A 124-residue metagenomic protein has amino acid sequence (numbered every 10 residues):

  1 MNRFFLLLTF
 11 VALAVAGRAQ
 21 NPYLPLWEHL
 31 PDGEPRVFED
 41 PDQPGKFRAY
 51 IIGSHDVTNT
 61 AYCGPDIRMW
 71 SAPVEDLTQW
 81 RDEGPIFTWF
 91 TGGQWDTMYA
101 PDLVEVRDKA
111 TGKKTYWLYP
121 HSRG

Functional and structural regions predicted by a protein language model:
M1-L8: Sec-dependent signal peptide recognition, specifically the positively charged N-region followed immediately by
L8-R18: Hydrophobic h-region of N-terminal signal peptides that target proteins for export in Gram-negative bacteria
G17-G124: Carbohydrate-active catalytic/glycan-binding domains of CAZyme proteins, especially the secreted or lumenal ectodomains
